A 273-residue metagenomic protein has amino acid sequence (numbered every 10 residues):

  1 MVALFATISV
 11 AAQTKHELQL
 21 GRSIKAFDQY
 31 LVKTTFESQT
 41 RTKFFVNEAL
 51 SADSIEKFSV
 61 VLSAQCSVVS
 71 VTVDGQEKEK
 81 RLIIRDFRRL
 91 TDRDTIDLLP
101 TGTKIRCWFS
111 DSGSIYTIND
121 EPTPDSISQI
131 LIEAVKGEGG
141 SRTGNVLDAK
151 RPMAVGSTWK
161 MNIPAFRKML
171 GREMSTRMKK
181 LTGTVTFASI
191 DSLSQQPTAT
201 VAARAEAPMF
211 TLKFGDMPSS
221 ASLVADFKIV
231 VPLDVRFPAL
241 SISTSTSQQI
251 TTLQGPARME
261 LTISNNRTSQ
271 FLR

Functional and structural regions predicted by a protein language model:
M1-L18: Bacterial Sec-dependent N-terminal signal peptides
Q13-R273: Signature of exported/secreted
